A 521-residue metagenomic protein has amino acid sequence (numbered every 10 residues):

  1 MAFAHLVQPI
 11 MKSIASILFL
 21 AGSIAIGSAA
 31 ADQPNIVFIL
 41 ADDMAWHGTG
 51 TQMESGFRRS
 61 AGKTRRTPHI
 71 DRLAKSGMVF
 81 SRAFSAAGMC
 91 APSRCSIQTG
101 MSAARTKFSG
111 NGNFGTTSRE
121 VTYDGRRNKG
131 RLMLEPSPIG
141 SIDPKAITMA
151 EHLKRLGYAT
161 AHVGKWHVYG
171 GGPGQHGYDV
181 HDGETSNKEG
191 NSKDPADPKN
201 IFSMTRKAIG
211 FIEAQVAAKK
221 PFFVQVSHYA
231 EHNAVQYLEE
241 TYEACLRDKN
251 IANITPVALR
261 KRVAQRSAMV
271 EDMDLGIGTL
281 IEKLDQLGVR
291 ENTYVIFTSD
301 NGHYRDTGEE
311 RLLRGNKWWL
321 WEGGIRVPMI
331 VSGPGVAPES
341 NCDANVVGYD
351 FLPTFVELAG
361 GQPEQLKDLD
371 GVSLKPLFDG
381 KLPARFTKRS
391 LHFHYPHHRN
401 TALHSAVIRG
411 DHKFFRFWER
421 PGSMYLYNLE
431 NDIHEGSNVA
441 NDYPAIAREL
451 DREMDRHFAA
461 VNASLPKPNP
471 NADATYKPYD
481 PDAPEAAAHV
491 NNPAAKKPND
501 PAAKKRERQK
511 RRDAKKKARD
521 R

Functional and structural regions predicted by a protein language model:
D32-N35, I97, L156-G157, A161-H162 (+4 more regions): Active-site regions of oxyanion-processing enzymes, predominantly non-cytosolic
D32-P34, A41, W46, V79 (+4 more regions): Long, internal low-complexity/basic segments
F38-I39, A45-I147, G172, H176-K188: Active-site segment of extracytoplasmic enzymes that catalyze sulfate/phosphate-ester chemistry
M53, V79-M101, S109-T116, H162-P173 (+6 more regions): Short, solvent-exposed turn/loop segments enriched in Gly/Ser/Thr/Pro and often Arg
E54, P173-G177, V235-Y237, E282-A337 (+2 more regions): Histidine-centered active-site microenvironments of extracellular/periplasmic hydrolases and transferases
S60-T67, F84-M89, F114-G115, I139-I147 (+7 more regions): A short beta-strand-to-alpha-helix junction
T205-I212, R247-N292: A long, amphipathic alpha-helix that forms part of the scaffold/cap immediately adjacent to metal-dependent active
G302-E309, G315-E322, A337-P338, A344 (+2 more regions): C-terminal cap/loop subdomain of S1 sulfatases and analogous C-terminal strand-loop tails that border
